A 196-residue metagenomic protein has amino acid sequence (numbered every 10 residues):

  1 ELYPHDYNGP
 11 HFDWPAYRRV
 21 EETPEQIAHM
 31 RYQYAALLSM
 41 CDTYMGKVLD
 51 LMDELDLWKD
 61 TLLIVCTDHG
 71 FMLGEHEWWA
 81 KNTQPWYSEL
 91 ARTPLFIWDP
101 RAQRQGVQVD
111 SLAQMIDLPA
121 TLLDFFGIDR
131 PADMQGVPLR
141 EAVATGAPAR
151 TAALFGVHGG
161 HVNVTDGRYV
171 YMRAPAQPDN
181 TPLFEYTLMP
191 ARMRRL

Functional and structural regions predicted by a protein language model:
E1-D6, L49-M52, T67: A hydrophobic, helix-centered structural microdomain
E1-H29, M72: Active-site His/acidic residue clusters
Y3, A28-M40, N82-T93, Q103-A120 (+1 more regions): A short beta-strand-to-alpha-helix junction
R18-T61, F125: A long, amphipathic alpha-helix that forms part of the scaffold/cap immediately adjacent to metal-dependent active
M45, L63, D68, P94-L95 (+3 more regions): Generic structural signal for small/hydrophobic residues in well-ordered secondary structure, especially within
L51-Q105, D110, Q114: Histidine-centered active-site microenvironments of extracellular/periplasmic hydrolases and transferases
K59-T61, G106-D166: Polar, surface-exposed loop/tail segments that function as active-site lids or cofactor/substrate-recognition elements
Y87-S88, H158-L196: C-terminal, low-complexity/hydrophilic appendages and adjacent surface loops of extracellular/periplasmic anionic
